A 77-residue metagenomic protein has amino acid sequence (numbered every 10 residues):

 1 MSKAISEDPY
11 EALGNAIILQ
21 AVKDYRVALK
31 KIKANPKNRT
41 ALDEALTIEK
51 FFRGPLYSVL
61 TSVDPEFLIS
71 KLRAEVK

Functional and structural regions predicted by a protein language model:
S2-P36: N-terminal acidic leader/helix
K37-V76: Short, charge-rich amphipathic interface segments used for partner binding and complex assembly
